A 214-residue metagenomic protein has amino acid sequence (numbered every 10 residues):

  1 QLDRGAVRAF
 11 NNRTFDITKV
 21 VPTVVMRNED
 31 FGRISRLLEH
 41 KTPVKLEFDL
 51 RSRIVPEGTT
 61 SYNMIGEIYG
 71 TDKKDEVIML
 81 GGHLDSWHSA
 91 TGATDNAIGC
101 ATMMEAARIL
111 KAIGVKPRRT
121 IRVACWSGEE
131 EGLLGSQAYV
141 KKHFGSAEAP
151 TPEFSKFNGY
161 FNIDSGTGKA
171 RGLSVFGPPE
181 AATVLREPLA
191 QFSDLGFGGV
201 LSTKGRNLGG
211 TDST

Functional and structural regions predicted by a protein language model:
Q1-L2: A conserved hydrophobic secondary-structure block that centers on an alpha-helix together with its immediately flanking
V7-T14, L133-A138: Charged, often glycine-rich, active-site loop that binds/positions anionic groups
N12-A93, E105-R108, A112-R118: Soluble metallo-hydrolase cores and metallopeptidase-like ectodomains found primarily in the secretory/periplasmic
V21-V24, E29-G32, K73, W126-T214: Metal-dependent peptidase/peptidase-like ectodomains
H83-D85, D95-N96, D164, D212: Acidic active-site catalytic centers that drive phospho-/nucleotidyl reactions and related ester hydrolyses
S89-G99, G205: Alpha-helix N-cap/helix-initiation motif
A97-E105, L134, A138: Short amphipathic alpha-helical face segments that pack within enzyme cores and frequently flank/anchor catalytic
